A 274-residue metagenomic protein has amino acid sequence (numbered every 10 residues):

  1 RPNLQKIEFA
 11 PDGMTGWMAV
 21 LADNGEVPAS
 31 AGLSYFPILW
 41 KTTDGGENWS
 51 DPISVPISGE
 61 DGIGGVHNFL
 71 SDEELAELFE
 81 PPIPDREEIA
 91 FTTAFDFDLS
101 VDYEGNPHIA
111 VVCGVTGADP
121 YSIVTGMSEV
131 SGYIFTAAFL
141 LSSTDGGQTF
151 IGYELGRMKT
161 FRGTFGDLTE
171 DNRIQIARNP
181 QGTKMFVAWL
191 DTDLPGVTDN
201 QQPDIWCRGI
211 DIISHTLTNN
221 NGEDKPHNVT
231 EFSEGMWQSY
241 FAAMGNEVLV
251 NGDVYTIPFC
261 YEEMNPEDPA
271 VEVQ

Functional and structural regions predicted by a protein language model:
R1-Q274: Extracellular, repeat-based ectodomains that mediate carbohydrate processing or recognition
